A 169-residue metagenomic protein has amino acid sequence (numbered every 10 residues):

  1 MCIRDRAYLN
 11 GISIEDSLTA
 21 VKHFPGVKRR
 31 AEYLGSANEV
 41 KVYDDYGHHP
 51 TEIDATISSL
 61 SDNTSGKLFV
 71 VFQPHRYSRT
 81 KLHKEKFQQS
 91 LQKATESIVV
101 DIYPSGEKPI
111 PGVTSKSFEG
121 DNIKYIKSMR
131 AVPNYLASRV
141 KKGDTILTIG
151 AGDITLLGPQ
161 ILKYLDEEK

Functional and structural regions predicted by a protein language model:
M1, R30, E52, S128-L136: A short, well-structured juxtamembrane/interface segment
I3-E96: Nucleotide phosphate-binding/pyrophosphate-handling subdomain across enzymes that bind or process nucleotide phosphates
Y43-D44, I126-K127, I149: Thr-Gly-centered strand-to-loop micro-motif
H48, P74-Y77, Y103-S105, A151-I154: Short glycine-rich anion-binding loops that position phosphate/pyrophosphate groups of nucleotides and phosphorylated
A55, L82-K84, I110-P111, A137 (+1 more regions): Short amphipathic alpha-helical segments
Q88-K142: C-terminal helical cap/extension that packs against the catalytic core of soluble nucleotide-cofactor enzymes
T114-G120, Q160-K169: A short, gly/pro- and small-residue-rich
A131-Y164: A glycine-rich beta-strand to alpha-helix segment that forms a phosphate/ribose-binding loop at ligand/cofactor sites
